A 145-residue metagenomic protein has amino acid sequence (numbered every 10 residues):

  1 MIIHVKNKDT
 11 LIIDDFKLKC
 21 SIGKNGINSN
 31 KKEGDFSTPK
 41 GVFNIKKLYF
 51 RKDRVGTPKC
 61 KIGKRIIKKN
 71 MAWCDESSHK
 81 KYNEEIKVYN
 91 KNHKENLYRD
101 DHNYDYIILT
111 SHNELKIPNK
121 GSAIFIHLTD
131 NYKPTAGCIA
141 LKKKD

Functional and structural regions predicted by a protein language model:
M1-A136, K144: Cell wall/extracellular polymer interaction/catalysis modules
L141: A conserved hydrophobic position in a structured secondary element of the catalytic/binding core that shapes
